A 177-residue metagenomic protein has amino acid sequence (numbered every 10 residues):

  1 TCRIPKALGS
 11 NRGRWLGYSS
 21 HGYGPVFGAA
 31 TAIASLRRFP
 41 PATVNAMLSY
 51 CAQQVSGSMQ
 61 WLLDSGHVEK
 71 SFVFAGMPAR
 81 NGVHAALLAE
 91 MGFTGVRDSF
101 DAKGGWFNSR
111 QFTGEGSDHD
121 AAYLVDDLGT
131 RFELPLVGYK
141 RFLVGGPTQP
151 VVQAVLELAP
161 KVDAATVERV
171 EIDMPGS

Functional and structural regions predicted by a protein language model:
T1-L16, S20: Well-ordered mid-protein domain cores that form the structural environment of catalytic cofactors
S20-V26, T31-S177: Functionally critical mobile loop/hinge segments
